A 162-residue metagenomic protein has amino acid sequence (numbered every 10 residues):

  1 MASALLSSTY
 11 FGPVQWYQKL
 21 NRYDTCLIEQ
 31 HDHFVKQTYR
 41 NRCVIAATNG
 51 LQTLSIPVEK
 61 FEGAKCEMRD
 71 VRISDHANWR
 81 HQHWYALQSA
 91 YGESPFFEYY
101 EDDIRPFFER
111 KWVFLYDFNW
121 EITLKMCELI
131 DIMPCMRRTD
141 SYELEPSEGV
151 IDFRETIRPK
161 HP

Functional and structural regions predicted by a protein language model:
M1-P162: Residues lining hydrophobic/aromatic ligand-binding pockets adjacent to catalytic sites
